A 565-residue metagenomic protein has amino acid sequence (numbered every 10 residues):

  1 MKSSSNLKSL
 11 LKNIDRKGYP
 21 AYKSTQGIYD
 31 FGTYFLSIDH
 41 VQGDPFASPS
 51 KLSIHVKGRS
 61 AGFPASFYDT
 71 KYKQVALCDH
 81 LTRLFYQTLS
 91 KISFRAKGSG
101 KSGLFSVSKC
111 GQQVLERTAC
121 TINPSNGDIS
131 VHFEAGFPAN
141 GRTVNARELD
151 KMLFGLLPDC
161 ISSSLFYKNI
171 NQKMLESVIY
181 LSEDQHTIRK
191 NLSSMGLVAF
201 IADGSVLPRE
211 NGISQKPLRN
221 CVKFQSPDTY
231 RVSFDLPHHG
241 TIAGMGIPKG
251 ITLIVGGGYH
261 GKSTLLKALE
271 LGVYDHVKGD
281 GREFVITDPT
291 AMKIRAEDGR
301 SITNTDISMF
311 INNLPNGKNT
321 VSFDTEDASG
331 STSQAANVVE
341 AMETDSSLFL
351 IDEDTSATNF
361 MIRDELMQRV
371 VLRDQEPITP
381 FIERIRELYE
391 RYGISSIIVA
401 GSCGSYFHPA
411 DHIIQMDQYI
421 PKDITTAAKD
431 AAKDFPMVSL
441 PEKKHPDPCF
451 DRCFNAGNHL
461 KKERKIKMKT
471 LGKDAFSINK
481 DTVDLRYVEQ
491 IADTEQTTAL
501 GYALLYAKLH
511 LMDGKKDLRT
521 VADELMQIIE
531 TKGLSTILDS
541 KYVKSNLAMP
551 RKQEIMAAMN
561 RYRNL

Functional and structural regions predicted by a protein language model:
M1-T187, N191-G196, L207: N-terminal accessory targeting/assembly segments
S193-A199, D203, Y259, L266-E297 (+1 more regions): Carboxylate/His-rich catalytic cores and anion/metal-binding grooves
P208-A243, K278, I286-A291, R295-I302 (+1 more regions): N-terminal pre-Walker A segment at the start of P-loop NTPase domains
I242-Y274: Glycine-rich phosphate-binding P-loop
R300, F310-S331, R363-I378: Flexible beta-alpha connector loops of hexameric P-loop NTPases
A341-I385, Y389, S402-H408, H412-K429: Conserved P-loop NTPase nucleotide-binding/switch module
M416-T497: Conserved P-loop NTPase
D484-L565: Terminal-proximal interaction/regulatory segments of ATP-powered molecular machines
